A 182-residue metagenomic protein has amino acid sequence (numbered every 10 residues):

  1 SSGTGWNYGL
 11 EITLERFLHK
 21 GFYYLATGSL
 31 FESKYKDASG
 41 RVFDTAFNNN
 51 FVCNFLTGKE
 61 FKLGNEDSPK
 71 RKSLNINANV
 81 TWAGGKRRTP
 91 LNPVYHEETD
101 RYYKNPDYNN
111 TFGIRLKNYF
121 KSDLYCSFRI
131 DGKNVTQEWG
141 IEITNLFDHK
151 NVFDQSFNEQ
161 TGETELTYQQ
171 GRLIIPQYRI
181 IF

Functional and structural regions predicted by a protein language model:
S1-G85: Gram-negative outer-membrane beta-barrel transporters
S2, R41-A46, N110-K117, T164-L166: Short, contiguous acidic/charged loop-to-helix segments that flank catalytic cores in large enzymes
F22-Y24, F47, T111, N134 (+2 more regions): Bulky hydrophobic/aromatic packing residues
S29-L30, F47-F51, E98-T99, F112-R115 (+1 more regions): N-terminal start-of-chain detector that recognizes signal peptides and the immediate post-cleavage beginning
K36-G40, K104-T111, N158-G162: Extracytoplasmic loops and strand-loop junctions of Gram-negative outer membrane beta-barrel proteins
P69-L74, N79-Y103, K117-D123, F128-F182: C-terminal beta-signal and adjacent terminal beta-strands/loops of Gram-negative outer-membrane beta-barrel proteins
